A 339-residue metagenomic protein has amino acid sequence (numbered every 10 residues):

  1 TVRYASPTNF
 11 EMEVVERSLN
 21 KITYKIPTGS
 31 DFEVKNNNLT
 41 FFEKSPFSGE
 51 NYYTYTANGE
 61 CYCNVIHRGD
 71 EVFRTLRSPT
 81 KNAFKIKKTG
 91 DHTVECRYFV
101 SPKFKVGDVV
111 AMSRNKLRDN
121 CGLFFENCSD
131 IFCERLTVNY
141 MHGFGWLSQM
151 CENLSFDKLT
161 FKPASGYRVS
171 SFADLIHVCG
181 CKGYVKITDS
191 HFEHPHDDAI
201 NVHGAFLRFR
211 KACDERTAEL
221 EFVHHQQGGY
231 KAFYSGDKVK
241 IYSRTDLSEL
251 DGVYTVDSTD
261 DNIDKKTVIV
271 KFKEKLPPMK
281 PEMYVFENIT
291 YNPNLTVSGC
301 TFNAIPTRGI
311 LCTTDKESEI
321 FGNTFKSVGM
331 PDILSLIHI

Functional and structural regions predicted by a protein language model:
T1-S18, K105-R118, E134-V138: Right-handed parallel beta-helix/beta-spiral solenoid domain characteristic of secreted/periplasmic
V2-N20, P27-K87, G228-I263: Ser/Thr/Gly-rich low-complexity blocks that favor extended beta-strand/coil architectures
A5, D119, C128, N139-G143 (+6 more regions): Surface-exposed loop/turn segments connecting beta-strands in extracellular beta-rich domains
R68-D119, L250-G252, S258-L295, N303-A304: Small/polar beta-strand repeat architecture
N120-G122, H142-L147, A164-D174, H196-V202 (+3 more regions): Short glycine/acidic-rich loop motifs that flank beta-strands on beta-rich extracellular proteins
C128-F132, Q149-S155, C181-K186, P293-T296 (+1 more regions): Short "repeat-start/strand-capping" segments in structured domains, especially the N-termini of parallel beta-helix
I337-I339: Conserved small/polar residues in nucleotide/adenosyl-binding loops
